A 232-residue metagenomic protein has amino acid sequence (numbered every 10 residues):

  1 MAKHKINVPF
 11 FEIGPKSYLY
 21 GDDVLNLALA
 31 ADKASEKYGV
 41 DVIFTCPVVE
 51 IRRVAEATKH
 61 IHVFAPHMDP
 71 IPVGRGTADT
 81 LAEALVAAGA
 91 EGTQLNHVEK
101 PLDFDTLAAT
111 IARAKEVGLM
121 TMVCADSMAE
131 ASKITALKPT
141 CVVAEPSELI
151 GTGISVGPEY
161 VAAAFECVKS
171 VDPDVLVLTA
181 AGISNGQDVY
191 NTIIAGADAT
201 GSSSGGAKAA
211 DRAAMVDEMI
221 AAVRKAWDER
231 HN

Functional and structural regions predicted by a protein language model:
M1-T80, T121, A131-K138: Conserved N-terminal beta1-alpha1 strand-loop-helix module at the mouth
K16, P47, L85, E145 (+3 more regions): Conserved, mostly hydrophobic/aromatic
K59-A114: Glycine/small-residue-rich loop that forms an oxyanion/phosphate-binding "nest" at active or ligand-binding sites
P66-T77, F104-D105, V123-M128, L176-Q187: Glycine-rich beta-to-alpha transition loops that act as phosphate-gripper elements at the mouths of alpha/beta enzyme
I71-P72, A78, P139-E166, V175 (+2 more regions): Glycine/Thr-rich beta-alpha phosphate-binding loop at enzyme active sites
T80, A125-K138, G182-T200: Catalytic cores of alpha/beta
E91-L102, C141-I154, A195-V216: Glycine-rich phosphate-binding active-site loops on the catalytic face of alpha/beta enzymes
T110-E116, V156-E159, G205-N232: C-terminal helical cap(s) of enzyme catalytic domains, especially alpha/beta-barrels
